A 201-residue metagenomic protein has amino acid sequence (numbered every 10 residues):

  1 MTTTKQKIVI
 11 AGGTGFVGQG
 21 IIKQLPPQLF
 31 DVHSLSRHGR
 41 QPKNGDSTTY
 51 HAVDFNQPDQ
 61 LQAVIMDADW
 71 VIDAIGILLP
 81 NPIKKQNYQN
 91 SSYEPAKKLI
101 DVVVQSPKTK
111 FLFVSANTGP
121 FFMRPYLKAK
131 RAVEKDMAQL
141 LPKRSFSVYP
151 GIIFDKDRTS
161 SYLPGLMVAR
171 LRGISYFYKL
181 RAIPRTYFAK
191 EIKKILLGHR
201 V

Functional and structural regions predicted by a protein language model:
M1-K7, D31, V201: Short, Lys/Arg-enriched, disordered terminal segments
T2-I8, K43-T48: Accessory recognition modules or surfaces
K5-Q28: N-terminal Rossmann NAD(P)H-binding glycine-rich loop of SDR-like oxidoreductase domains
K7, D69-W70, K110: Structural motif
G13, Q28, F121-V201: Oxidoreductase cofactor-interface core, primarily capturing Rossmann-like NAD(P)-dependent enzymes
F16, H33-H38, P82-K85, N90-V133 (+2 more regions): Conserved Rossmann-fold NAD(P)-dependent oxidoreductase catalytic core, especially the SDR/UDP-sugar
K23-L25, D46-Y50, I65, K85-Y88 (+2 more regions): Short, glycine/charged-enriched secondary-structure capping and boundary segments
R40, N44, T48-K98, V102-Q105: NAD(P)H-binding glycine-rich loop region in Rossmannoid oxidoreductase-like domains and their noncatalytic homologs
